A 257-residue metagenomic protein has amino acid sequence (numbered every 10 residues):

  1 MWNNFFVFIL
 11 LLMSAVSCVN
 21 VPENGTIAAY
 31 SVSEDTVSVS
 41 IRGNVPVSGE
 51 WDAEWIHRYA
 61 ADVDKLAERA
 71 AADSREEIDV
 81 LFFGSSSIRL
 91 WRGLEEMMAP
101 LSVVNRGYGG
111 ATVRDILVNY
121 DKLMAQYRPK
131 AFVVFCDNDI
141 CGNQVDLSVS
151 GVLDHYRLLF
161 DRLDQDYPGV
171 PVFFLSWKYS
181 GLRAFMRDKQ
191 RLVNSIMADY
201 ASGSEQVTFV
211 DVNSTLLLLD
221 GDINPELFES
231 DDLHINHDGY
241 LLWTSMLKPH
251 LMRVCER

Functional and structural regions predicted by a protein language model:
M1-V80, E96-A99, V254-E256: N-terminal secretory targeting modules
A72, I78-G93, A111: Catalytic nucleophile-elbow at a beta strand-turn-alpha helix junction centered on a G-D-S/GDSL motif, marking
D73-E76, M97-M98, A125-Y127, D166 (+1 more regions): Extracellular/periplasmic catalytic domains that process cell-envelope and extracellular macromolecules
F82, V103-N105, F209: Conserved beta-strand scaffold positions in the cores of enzyme catalytic domains, especially in NTP/NDP-utilizing
I88-V104, D115-L153, F173, W177-G181: Oxyanion-hole/transition-state-stabilizing segment in secreted/luminal serine hydrolases and related acyltransferases
Y120, Y156-D161, N194: Generic structural signal for well-ordered alpha-helices, preferentially at hydrophobic/aromatic core positions
Y167-P171: A short helix->loop->beta-strand "cap" motif at the edges of active sites that frequently abuts
Y179-R257: Catalytic His-Asp segment of secreted/periplasmic serine-dependent ester chemistry enzymes
